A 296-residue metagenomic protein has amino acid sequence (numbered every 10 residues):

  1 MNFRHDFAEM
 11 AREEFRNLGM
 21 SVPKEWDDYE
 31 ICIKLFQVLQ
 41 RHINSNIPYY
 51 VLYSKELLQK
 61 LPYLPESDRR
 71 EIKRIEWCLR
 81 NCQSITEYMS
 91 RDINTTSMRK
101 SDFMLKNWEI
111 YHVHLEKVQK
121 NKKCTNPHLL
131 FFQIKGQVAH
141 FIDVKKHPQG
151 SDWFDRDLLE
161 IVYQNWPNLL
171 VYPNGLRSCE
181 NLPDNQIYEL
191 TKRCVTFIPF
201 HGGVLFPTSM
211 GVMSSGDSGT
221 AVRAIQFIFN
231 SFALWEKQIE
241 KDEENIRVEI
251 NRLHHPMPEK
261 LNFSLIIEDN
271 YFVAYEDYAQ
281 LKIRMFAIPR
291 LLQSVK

Functional and structural regions predicted by a protein language model:
N2, F7, R12, M20-V51 (+2 more regions): Preference for solvent-exposed, low-hydrophobicity sequence contexts
F15: Short coil/turn motifs at helix boundaries and re-entrant loops, enriched in small/polar and proline residues
Y29, R41-L129: Functional cores of ribonucleases/endoribonucleases
D92-G175: Internal, hydrophobic cores of structured domains that mediate oligomerization or house catalytic pockets within large
